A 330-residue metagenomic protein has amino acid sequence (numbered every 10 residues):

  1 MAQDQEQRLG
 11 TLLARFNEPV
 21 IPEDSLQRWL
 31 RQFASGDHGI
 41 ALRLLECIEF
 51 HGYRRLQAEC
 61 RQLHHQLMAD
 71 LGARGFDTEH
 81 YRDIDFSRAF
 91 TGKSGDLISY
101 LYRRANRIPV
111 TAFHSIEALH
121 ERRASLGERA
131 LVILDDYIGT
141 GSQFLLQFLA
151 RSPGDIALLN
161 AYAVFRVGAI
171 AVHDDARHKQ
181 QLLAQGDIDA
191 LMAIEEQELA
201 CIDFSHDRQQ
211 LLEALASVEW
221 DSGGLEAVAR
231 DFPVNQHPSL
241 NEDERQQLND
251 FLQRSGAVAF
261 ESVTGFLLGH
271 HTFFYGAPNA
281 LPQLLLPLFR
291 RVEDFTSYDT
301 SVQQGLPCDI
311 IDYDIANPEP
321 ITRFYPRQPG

Functional and structural regions predicted by a protein language model:
A2-D83, S94-G95, L149, P153-G330: PRPP-dependent phosphoribosyltransferase catalytic core
D83-D85, A130-V132: Structural motif
R88, I133, V167-A169: Structural beta-sheet core signal
T91-Y102: Short, charged N-terminal beta->alpha structural module
L101-V110: Short helix-loop-beta junction
P109-L126: A short, well-structured beta->alpha microelement
A124, A130, L146-L149: Nuclease catalytic cores that cleave nucleic-acid phosphodiester bonds, predominantly acidic two-metal-ion
L134-Q143: Ser/Thr-glycine-rich phosphate-binding loops at phosphate-binding pockets of nucleotides, nucleotide cofactors
